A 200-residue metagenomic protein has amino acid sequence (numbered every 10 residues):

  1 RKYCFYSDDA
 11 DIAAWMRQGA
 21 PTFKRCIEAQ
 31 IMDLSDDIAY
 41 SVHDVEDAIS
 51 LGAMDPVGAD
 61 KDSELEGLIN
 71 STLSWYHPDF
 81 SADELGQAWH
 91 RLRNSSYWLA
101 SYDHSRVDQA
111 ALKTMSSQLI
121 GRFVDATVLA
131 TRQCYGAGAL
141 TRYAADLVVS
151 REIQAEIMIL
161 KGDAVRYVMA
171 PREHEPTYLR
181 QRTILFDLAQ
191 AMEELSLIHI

Functional and structural regions predicted by a protein language model:
R1-Q109: Sequence-structural signature of the catalytic-core scaffold of metal-dependent phosphohydrolases that act on
M16, E193-S196: Short, intrinsically disordered, charge-balanced linker/junction segments flanking boundaries in proteins
L34-D37, M115, L119-R122, A126 (+3 more regions): Charged, amphipathic alpha-helical oligomerization/scaffolding segments
Y40-H43, D47, D125, L129-R132 (+1 more regions): Charged/polar positions within long, soluble alpha-helices
Y76-V165: Long, well-ordered mid-to-C-terminal structural blocks that present hydrophobic/aromatic surfaces
Y167-E173: Extended, charged coiled-coil "stalk/tether" helices of large eukaryotic trafficking and scaffold proteins, i.e.
H174-Y178: C-terminal substrate/ligand-recognition segments
I198-I200: Conserved small/polar residues in nucleotide/adenosyl-binding loops
